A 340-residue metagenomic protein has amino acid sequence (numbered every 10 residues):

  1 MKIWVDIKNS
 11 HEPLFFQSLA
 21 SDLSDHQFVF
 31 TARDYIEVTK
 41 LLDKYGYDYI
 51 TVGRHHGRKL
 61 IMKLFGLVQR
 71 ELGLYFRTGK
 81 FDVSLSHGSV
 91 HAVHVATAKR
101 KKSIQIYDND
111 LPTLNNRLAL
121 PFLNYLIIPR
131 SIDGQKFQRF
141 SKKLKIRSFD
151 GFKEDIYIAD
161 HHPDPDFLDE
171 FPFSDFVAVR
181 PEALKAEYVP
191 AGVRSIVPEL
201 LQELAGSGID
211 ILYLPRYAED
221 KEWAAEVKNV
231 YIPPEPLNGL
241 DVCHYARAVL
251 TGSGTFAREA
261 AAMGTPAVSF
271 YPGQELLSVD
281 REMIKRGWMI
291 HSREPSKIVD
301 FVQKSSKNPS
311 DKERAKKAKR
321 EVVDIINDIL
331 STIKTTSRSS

Functional and structural regions predicted by a protein language model:
I7, D25-G66: Conserved nucleotide-sugar phosphate-binding/catalytic loop shared by glycosyltransferases and other
S10-S24: Short amphipathic alpha-helix
Y35, K44-R58, L201-P233: Catalytic donor nucleotide-activated moiety binding site of glycosyltransferases and closely related
R70-L74, A218-F256: Donor nucleotide-activated moiety binding/catalytic core segment of transferases that use nucleotide-activated donors
S84-V95, Q105, V242-V279: A donor-sugar binding/catalytic signature common to diverse glycosyltransferases and related nucleotide-sugar
I104-Q105, N116-I128, C243: A conserved, positively charged/aromatic
L126-G192: A nucleotide-sugar donor-handling region in carbohydrate enzymes
A262-S306: Catalytic binding pocket for nucleotide-activated donors in carbohydrate/polymer assembly enzymes
